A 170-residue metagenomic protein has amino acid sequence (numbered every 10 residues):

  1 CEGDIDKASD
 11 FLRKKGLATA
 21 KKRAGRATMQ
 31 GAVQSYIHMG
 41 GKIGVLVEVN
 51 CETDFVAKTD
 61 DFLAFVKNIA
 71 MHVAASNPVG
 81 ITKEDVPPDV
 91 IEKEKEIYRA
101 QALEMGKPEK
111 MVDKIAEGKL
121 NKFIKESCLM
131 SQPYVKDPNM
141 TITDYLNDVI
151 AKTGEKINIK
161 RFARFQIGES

Functional and structural regions predicted by a protein language model:
C1-S170: N-terminal assembly/interaction segments in proteins that build large macromolecular machines
